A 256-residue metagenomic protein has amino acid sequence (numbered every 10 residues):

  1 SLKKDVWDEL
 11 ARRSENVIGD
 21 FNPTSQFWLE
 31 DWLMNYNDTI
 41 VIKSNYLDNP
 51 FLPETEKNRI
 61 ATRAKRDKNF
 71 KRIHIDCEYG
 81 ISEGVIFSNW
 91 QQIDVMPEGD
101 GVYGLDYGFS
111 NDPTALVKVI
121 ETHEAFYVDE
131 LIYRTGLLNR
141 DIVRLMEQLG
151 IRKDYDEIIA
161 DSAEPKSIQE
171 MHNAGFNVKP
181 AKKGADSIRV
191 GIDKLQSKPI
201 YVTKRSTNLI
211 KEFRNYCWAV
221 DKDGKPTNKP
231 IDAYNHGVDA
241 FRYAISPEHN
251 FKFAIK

Functional and structural regions predicted by a protein language model:
S1, F109, E164: Short, glycine/acidic-enriched loop or turn micro-motifs at the edges of active sites
L2-N58: Replace "adjacent to P-loop NTPase cores in ATP/GTP-dependent enzymes" with "adjacent to NTP-binding cores
L10, S44, I75, D106 (+4 more regions): A residue-level signal for conserved active-site and pocket-lining positions in enzyme catalytic cores
I18, I40-I42, Y103, I159 (+1 more regions): Hydrophobic/aromatic beta-strand patches that form the interior of the parallel beta-sheet core in alpha/beta enzyme
N49-G108: ATPase catalytic-site recognition across NTP-hydrolyzing enzymes
G104-L105, F109-A115, D129: A conserved active-site cap/scaffold subdomain adjacent to cofactor or substrate pockets
V117, T122-D232, F251-K252: Mg2+-dependent endonuclease catalytic cores in nucleic-acid-processing enzymes, primarily RNase H-like
D232-F251: Acidic, Mg2+-coordinating catalytic module of metal-dependent nucleases/exonucleases that use a two-metal-ion mechanism
